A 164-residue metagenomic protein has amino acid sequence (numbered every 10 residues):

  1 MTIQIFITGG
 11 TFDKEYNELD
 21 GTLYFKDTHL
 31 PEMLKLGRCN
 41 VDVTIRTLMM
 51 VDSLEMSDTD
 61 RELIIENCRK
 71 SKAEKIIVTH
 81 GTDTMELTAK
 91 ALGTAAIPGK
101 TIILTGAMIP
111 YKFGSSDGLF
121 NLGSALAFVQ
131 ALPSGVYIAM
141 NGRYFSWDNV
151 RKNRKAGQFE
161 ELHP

Functional and structural regions predicted by a protein language model:
M1-P164: Active-site histidine-anchored catalytic micro-motif
